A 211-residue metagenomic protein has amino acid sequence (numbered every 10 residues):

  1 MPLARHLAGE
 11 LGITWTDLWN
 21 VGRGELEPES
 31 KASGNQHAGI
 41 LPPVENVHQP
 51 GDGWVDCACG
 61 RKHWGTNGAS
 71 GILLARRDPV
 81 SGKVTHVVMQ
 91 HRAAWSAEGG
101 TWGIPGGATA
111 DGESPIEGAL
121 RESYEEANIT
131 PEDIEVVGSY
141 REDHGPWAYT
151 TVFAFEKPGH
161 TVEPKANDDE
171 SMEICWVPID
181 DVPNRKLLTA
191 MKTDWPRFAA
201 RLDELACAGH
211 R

Functional and structural regions predicted by a protein language model:
M1-G12, G24-T101, G107-H160, A206-R211: N-terminal leader/linker segments that precede catalytic domains of diphosphate-processing enzymes
E163-R201: NUDIX/MutT-family hydrolases
